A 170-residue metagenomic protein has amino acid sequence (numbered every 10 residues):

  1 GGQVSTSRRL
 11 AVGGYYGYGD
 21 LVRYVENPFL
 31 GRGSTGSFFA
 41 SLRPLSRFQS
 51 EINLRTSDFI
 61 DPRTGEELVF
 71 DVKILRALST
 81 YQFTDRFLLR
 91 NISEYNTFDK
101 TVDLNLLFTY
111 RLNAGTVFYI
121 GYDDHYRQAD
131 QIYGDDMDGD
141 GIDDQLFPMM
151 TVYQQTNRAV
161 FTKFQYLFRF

Functional and structural regions predicted by a protein language model:
G1-F170: Exposed, low-structure sequence patches enriched in small/polar residues
